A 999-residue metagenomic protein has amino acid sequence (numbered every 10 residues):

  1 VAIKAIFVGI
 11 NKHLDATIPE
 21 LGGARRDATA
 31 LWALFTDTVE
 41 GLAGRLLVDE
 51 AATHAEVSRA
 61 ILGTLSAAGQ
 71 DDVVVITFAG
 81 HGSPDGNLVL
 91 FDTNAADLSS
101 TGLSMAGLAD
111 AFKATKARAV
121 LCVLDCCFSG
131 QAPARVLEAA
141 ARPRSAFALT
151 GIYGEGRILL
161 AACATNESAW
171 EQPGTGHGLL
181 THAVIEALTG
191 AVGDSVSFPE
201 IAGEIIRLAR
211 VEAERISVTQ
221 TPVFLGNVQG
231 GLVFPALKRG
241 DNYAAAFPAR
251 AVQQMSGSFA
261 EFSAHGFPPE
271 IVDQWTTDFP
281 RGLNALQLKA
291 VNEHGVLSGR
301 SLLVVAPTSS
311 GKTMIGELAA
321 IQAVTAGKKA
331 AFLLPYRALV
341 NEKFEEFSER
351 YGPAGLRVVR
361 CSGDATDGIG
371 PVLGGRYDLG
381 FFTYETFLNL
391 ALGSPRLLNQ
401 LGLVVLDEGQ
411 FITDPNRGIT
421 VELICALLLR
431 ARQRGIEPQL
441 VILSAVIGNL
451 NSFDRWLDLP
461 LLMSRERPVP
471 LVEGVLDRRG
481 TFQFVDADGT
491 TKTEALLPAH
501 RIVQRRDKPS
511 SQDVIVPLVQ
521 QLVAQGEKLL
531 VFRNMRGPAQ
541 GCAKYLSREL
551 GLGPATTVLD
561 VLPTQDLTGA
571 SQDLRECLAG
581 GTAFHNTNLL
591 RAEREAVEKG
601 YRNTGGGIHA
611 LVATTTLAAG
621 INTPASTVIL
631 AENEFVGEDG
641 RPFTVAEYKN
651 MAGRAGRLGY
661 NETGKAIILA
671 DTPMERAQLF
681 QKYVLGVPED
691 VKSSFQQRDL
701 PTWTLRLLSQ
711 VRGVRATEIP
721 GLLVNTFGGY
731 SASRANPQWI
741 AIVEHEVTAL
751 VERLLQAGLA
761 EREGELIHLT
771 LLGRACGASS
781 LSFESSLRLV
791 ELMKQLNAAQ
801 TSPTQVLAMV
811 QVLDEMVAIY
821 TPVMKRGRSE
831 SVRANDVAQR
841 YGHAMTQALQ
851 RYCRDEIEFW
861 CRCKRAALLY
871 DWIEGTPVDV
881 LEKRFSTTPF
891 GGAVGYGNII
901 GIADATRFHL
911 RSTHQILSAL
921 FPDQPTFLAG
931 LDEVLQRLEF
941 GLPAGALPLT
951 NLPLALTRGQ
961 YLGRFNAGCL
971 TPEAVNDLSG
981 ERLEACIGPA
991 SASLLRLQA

Functional and structural regions predicted by a protein language model:
V1-P248: Cysteine endopeptidase catalytic domains of the caspase/legumain-like
Y243-K289, E293, S298-L302, P554-G569 (+1 more regions): Helicase-associated low-complexity/disordered flanking segments
G282-R434, P438-V446, L450, D454-L457 (+3 more regions): Conserved P-loop/Walker A NTP-binding site and adjacent catalytic elements of P-loop NTPases
P307, A331-L333, N341-C361, L530-A610 (+2 more regions): Conserved C-terminal RecA-like helicase domain
L443, L450-W456, P460-Q540, A583: Conserved interdomain linker/interface between the two RecA-like ATPase lobes of SF2 helicase motors
A610, L617-E634, K665-I667: A short beta-strand element within the Helicase C-terminal
E634, V645-F680: Conserved segment of the helicase C-terminal RecA-like domain
R706, I742, T748-A757, E761-P953: C-terminal helical accessory/scaffold domains
